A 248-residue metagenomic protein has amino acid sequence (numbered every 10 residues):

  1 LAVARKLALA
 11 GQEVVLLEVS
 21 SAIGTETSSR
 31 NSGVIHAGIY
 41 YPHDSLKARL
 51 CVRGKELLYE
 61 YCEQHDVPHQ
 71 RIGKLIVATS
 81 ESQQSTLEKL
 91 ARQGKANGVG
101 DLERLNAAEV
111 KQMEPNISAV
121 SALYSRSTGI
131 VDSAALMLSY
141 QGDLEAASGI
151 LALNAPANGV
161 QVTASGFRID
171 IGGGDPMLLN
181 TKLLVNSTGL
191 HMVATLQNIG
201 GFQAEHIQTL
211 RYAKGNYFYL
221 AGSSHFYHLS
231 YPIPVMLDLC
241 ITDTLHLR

Functional and structural regions predicted by a protein language model:
L1: Residues forming the Rossmann-fold NAD(P)(H) cofactor-binding site
A4, A8, D143: Gly/Ala-rich phosphate-binding loop of Rossmann-like dinucleotide-binding domains, activating on the conserved
A8-R30: Glycine-rich FAD pyrophosphate-binding loop
G33-E109, M113, A119, T244: Dinucleotide-binding Rossmann-like beta1-alpha1 core, especially the glycine-rich loop that anchors the ADP
Y41, P68-A78, D101-R104, E109-A147 (+4 more regions): Helix-loop-beta segment of a Rossmann-like dinucleotide-binding subdomain
V160-R248: Flavin-dependent oxidoreductases
